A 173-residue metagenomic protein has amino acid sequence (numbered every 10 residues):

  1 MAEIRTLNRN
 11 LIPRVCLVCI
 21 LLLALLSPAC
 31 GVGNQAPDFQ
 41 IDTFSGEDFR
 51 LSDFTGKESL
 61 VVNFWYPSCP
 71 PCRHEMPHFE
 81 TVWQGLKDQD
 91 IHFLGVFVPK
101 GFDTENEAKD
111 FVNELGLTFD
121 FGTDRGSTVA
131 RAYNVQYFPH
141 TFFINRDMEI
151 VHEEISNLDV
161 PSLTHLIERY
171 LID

Functional and structural regions predicted by a protein language model:
I4-L17: Bacterial N-terminal signal peptides that target proteins for export
C16-S27: Bacterial N-terminal signal peptides
S27-S52: N-terminal "domain-start" segment that seeds a small globular fold
Q35, E58, Q136-F138: Short, small/polar residue-rich loop motifs at catalytic or cofactor-binding pockets
S52-R73: Short active-site neighborhood of thiol/selenol oxidoreductases, capturing the structured segment around
V61-V62, F93, T141: Hydrophobic beta-strand anchors of alpha/beta hydrolase catalytic cores
H74-L115, R125-R131: Structural microenvironment flanking redox-active thiols in thiol-disulfide oxidoreductases
N113-T118, R125-E168: Thiol/disulfide oxidoreductase modules built on the thioredoxin-like
